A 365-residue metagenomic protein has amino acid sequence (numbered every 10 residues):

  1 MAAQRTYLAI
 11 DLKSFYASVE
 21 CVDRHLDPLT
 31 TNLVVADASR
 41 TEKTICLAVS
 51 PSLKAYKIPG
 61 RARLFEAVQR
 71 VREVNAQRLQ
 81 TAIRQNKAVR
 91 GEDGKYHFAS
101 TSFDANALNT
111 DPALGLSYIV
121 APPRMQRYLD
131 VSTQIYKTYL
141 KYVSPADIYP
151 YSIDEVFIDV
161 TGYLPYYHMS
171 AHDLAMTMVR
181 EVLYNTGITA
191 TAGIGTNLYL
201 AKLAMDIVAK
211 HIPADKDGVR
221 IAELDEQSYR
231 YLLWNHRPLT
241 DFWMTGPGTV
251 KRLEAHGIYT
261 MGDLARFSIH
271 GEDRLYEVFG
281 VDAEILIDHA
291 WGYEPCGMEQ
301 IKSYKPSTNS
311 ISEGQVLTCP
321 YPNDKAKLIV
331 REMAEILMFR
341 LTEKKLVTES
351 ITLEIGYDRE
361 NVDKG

Functional and structural regions predicted by a protein language model:
M1-D288, C296-M298: Gly/Gly-Pro- and Ser/Thr-rich, intrinsically disordered tail segments characteristic of DNA damage-repair and tolerance
A9, D241, T249-G365: DNA-contacting surface of Y-family translesion DNA polymerases
